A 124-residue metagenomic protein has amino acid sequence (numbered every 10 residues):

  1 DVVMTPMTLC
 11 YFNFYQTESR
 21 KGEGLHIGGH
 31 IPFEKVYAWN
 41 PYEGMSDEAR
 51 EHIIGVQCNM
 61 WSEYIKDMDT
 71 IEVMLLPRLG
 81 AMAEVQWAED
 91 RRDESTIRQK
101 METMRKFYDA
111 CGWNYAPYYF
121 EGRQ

Functional and structural regions predicted by a protein language model:
D1-Q124: Substrate-binding groove of N-acetylhexosamine-processing glycoside hydrolases
